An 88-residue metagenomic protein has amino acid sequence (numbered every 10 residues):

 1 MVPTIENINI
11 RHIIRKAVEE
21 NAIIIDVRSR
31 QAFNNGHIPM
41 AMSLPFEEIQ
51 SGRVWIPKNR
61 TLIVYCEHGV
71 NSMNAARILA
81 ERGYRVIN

Functional and structural regions predicted by a protein language model:
M1-N35, Y84: Flexible, polar/low-complexity N-terminal or interdomain linker segments that lie immediately upstream of folded
I14-A17, Q50-N59: Short amphipathic alpha-helix with an adjacent loop that forms part of the alpha/beta core around
D26, A41, L79: Terminal peptide-recognition signature
Q31, E47-Q50: Acidic phosphotransfer microenvironment of two-component signaling modules
F33-P39, R53-I56: Short loop/helix-cap segments at secondary-structure boundaries that form the rim of catalytic
M42-E48, G83-N88: Short hydrophobic/aromatic-enriched beta-strand-loop microsegments
W55-N88: Catalytic cysteine-centered active loop of the rhodanese-like fold, especially the PTP/DSP P-loop
